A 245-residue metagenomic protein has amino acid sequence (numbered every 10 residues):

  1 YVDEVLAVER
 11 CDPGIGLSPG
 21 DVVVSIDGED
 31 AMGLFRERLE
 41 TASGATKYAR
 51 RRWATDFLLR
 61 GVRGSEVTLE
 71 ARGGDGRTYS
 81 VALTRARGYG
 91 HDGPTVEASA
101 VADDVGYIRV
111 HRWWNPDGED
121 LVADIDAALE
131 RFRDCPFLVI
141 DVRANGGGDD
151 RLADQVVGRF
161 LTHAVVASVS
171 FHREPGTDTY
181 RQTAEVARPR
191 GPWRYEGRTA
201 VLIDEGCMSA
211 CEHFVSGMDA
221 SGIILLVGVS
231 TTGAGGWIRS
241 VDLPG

Functional and structural regions predicted by a protein language model:
Y1-F137, A144-G146, R151, Q155-G158 (+2 more regions): Flexible, low-complexity junctional segments that flank or bridge functional domains
D3, I26, D141-R143, L202-D204 (+1 more regions): Generic beta-strand/beta-sheet core signal
V8, A31, C207, T232-A234: Surface-exposed, flexible loop/turn segments at secondary-structure boundaries
L34-F35, I140, F171, P175 (+1 more regions): Residue-level detector of alpha-helical recognition elements and their boundaries
L39-S43, T78-L83, S170-G176, R198 (+1 more regions): N-terminal start-of-chain detector that recognizes signal peptides and the immediate post-cleavage beginning
D134-V139, W193-A200, G222: Short, surface-exposed connector motifs at secondary-structure boundaries
G147-R198, L202, G206, G236-L243: Gly/Ser/Thr-rich loop/hinge elements
R198-A220, L225-T232: Extended C-terminal subregions enriched in glycine
